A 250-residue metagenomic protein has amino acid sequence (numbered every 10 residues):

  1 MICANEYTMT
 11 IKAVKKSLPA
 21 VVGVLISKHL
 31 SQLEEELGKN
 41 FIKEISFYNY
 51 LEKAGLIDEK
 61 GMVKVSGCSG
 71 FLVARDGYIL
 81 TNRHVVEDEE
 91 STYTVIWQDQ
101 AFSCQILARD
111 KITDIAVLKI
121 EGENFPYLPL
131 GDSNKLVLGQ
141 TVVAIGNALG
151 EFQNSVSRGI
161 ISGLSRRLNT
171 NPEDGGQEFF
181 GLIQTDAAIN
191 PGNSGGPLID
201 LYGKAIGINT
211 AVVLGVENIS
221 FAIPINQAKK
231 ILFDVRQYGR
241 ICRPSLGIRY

Functional and structural regions predicted by a protein language model:
M1-Y250: Serine-dependent protease modules
